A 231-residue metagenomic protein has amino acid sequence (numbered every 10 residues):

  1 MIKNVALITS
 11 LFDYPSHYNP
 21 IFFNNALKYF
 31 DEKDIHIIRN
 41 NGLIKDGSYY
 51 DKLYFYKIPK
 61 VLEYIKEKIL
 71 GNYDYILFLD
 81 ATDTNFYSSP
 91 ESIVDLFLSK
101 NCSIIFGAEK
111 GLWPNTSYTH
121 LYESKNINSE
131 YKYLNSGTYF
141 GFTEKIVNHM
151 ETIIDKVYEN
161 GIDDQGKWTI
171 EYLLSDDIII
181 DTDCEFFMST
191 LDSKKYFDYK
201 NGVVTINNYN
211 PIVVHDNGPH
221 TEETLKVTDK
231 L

Functional and structural regions predicted by a protein language model:
M1-I8, Y18, S92, K100 (+1 more regions): Juxtamembrane luminal stem/stalk of type II transmembrane Golgi/ER carbohydrate-processing enzymes
M1-Y75, E144: N-terminal anchoring/stem segment of glycosyltransferases
L11-D13, D34-I44, G111, D177-D198: Acidic carboxylate-rich catalytic motifs and surrounding loops in phosphoryl-/glycosyl-chemistry enzymes
N19-Y29, T119-L121, L225-K230: Short, aromatic/basic amphipathic alpha-helical patches
A26-I37, S99-I104, L173-D181: Structural alpha-beta junctions
D46-L79, N85-S89, Y131-L134, D163-L173: A conserved donor-nucleotide-binding helix/loop in the catalytic core of Leloir-type glycosyltransferases
T84-N126: Conserved donor-nucleotide/metal-binding helix-loop-beta segment in metal-dependent transferases, i.e., the alpha-helix
Y131-L231: Catalytic core and acceptor-binding pocket of nucleotide-sugar-dependent glycosyltransferases
